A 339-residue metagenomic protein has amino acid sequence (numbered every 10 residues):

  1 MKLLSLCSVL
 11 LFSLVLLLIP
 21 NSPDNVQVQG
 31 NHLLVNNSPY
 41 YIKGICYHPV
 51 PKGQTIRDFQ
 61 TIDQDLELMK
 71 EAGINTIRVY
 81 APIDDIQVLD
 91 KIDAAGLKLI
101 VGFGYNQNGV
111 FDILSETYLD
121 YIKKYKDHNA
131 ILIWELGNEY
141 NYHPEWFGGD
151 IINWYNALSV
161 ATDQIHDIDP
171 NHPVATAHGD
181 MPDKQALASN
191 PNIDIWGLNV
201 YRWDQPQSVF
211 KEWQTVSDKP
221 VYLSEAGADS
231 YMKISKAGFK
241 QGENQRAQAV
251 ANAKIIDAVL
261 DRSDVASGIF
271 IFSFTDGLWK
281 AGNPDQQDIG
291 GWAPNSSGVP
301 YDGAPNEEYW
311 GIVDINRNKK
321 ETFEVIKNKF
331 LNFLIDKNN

Functional and structural regions predicted by a protein language model:
M1-S5: Positively charged n-region of N-terminal signal peptides that target proteins for export
L10-N25: Bacterial Sec-dependent signal peptides at the C-terminal "C-region" and cleavage site
V28, L34-I42, C46-W196, P206 (+1 more regions): Active-site mouth of glycoside hydrolases
T61, I113-T117, N153-A157, Q205 (+2 more regions): Soluble or luminal CAZymes and related metallo-dependent hydrolases
A72, K124-N129, A161-H172, A258-A266 (+1 more regions): A structural motif corresponding to the C-terminal end of an alpha-helix and its immediate exit/capping segment
N141-F147, S217-I255, I271-N283: Active-site clefts of carbohydrate-active enzymes
P173, Q185-K240, A266: Glycoside hydrolase catalytic-domain groove-lining segments
F272-N339: Aromatic-rich peripheral "rim/lid" segments of glycoside hydrolase catalytic domains that contact and position glycan
